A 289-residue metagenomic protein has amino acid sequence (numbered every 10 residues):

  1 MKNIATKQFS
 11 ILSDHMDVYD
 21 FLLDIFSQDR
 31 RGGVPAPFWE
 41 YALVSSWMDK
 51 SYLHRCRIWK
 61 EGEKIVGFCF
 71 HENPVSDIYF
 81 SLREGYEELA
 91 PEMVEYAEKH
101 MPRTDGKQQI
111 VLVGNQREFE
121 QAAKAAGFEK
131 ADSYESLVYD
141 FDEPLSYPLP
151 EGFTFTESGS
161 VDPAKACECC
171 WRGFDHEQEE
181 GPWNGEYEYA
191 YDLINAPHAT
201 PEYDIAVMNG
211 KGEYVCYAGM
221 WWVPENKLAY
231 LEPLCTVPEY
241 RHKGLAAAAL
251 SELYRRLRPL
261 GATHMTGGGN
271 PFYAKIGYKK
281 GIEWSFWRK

Functional and structural regions predicted by a protein language model:
N3-D20, T154-E168: A short beta-loop-alpha structural element at the N-terminal edge of CoA-dependent acyl/N-acetyltransferase catalytic
F26-M101, G210, Y214-E232, V237: Conserved donor-binding loop and adjoining core beta-sheet/short helix segment in diverse acyl/aminoacyl transferases
A36-Y41, L145, L149-E225, A229: Flexible, substrate/cofactor-facing loop regions flanked by secondary structure within enzyme catalytic domains
H54, D105, E202, P259-A262: Short, high-confidence coil segments that cap the C-terminus of an alpha-helix and link into the following beta-strand
G67, D132-S133, C216, A246 (+1 more regions): A structural microfeature
E72-S76, F80-G152, W284-K289: Acyl-donor-binding surface of acyltransferase catalytic domains
E87-K99, T236-P238, H242-P259, A274-K275: Conserved acetyl-CoA-binding loop-helix of GNAT-fold acetyltransferases
Q108-L112, L231, H264-G269: Conserved hydrophobic beta-strand within the GNAT/NAT acetyltransferase core sheet that lines the active-site cleft
